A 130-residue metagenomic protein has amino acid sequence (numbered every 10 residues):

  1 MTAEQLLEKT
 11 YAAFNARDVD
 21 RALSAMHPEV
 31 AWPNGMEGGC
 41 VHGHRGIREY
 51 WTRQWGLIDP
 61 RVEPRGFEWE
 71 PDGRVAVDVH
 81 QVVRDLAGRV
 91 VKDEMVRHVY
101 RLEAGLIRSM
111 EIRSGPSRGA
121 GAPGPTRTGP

Functional and structural regions predicted by a protein language model:
M1-T2, R48-P130: A beta-strand edge to alpha-helix "cap/lid" segment located at domain peripheries
A16-A31: Short, well-ordered alpha-helical segments enriched in acidic and aromatic residues
A31-V41, R53-L57, R113: A short gly/proline-enriched turn/hairpin at secondary-structure junctions
